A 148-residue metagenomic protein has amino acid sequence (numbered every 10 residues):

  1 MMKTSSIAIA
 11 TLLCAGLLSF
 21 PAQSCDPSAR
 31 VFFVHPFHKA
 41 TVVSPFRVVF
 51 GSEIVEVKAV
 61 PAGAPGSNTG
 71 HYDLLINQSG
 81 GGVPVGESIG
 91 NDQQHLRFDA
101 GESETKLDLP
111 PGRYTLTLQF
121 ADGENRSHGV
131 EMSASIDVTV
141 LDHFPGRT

Functional and structural regions predicted by a protein language model:
M1-S6: Positively charged n-region of N-terminal signal peptides that target proteins for export
A8-L17: Bacterial N-terminal signal peptides
S19-P21: N-terminal signal peptide c-region/cleavage motif recognized by signal peptidases
S24-V43, H143-T148: Short, compositionally biased P/S/T/A/G/V-rich stretches that sit at domain boundaries
T41-V43, V57-V60, G82-P84: Short, solvent-exposed loop/turn elements at domain surfaces
S44-V48: Structural beta-strand segments of beta-rich domains
G51-A64: Short amphipathic, basic-aromatic surface patches that mediate peripheral association with negatively charged
A64-P111, T115-V140: Extended, well-structured beta-strand/loop surface patches that form recognition or cofactor-anchoring regions within
